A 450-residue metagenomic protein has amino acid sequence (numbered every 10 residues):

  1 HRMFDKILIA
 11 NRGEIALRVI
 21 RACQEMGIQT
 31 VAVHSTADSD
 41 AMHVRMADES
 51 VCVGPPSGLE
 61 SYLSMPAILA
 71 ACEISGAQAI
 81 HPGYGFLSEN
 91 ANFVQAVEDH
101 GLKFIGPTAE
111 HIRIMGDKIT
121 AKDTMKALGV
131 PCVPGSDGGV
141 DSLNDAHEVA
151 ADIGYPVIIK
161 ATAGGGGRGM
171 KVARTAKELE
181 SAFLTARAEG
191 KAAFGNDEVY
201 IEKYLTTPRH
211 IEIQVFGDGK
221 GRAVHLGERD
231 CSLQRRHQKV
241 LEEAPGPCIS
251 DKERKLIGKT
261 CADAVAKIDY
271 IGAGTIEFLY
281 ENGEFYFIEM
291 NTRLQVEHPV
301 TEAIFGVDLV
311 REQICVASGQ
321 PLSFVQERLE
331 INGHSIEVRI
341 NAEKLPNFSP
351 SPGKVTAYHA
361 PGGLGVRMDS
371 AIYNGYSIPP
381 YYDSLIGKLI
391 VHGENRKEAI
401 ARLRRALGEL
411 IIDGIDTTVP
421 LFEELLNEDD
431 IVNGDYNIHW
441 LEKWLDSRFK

Functional and structural regions predicted by a protein language model:
R2-L128, V140-E148, E398: ATP-binding N-terminal substructure of ATP-dependent carboxylate-amine bond-forming enzymes
I9-I28, S50, E73-S75, A91 (+5 more regions): ATP-dependent carboxylate activation and anion-phosphoryl transfer catalytic cores that bind Mg-ATP to form
L59-E60, G169, H298-V300: A generic structural signal for short coil/turn motifs at secondary-structure boundaries
T124, Y155, R168, H237-K239 (+1 more regions): N-terminal phosphate-binding caps/lids of nucleotide- and nucleic-acid-binding domains
G135-S136: Conserved beta3 strand of the protein kinase N-lobe
N144-E148, G169-M170, R209-I213: Short, solvent-exposed polar/charged micro-motifs at secondary-structure junctions
V149-I158: Acidic/histidine-enriched active-site and ligand-binding environments that engage anionic O-linkages
